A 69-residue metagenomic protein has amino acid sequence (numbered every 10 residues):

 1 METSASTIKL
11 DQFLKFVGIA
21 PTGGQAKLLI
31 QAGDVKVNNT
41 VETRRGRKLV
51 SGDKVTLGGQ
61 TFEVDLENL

Functional and structural regions predicted by a protein language model:
M1-S6, V64: A detector for short, charged/polar N-terminal pre-domain segments
I8-S51: A basic, amphipathic helix-loop patch mediating RNA/tRNA/ribosome contacts
R44-L69: C-terminal structural segments of small proteins and small subunits
